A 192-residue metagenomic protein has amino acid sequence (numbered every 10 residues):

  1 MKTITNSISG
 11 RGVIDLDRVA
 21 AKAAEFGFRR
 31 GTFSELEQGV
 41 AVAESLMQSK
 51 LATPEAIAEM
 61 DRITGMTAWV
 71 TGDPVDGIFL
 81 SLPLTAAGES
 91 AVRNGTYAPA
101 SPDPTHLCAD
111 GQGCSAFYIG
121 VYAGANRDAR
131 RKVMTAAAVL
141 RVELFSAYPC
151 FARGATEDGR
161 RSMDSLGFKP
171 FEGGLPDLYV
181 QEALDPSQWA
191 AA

Functional and structural regions predicted by a protein language model:
T3-V75: Short amphipathic alpha-helix that is part of the acyltransferase structural core
G72-V75, M163-P170, A183: A general structural signal for short secondary-structure boundary/capping elements
P74-P83: Conserved beta-strand in the GNAT
A86-V92: Cytochrome P450 core scaffold surrounding the K-helix E-X-X-R motif and the conserved "meander" helix-loop region
V92-G167, E172: Acyl-donor binding region in acyl/amide transferases
G174-A192: C-terminal "cap" of GNAT-fold acetyltransferases
